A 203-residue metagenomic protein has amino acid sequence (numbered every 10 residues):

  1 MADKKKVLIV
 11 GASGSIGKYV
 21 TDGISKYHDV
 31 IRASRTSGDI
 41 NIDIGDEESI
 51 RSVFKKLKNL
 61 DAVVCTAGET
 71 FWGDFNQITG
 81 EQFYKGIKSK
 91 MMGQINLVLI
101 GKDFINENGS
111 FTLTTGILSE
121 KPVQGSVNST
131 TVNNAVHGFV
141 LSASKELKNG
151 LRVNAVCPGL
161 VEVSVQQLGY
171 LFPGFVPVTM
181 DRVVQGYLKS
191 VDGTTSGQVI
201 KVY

Functional and structural regions predicted by a protein language model:
L8-G23: N-terminal Rossmann NAD(P)H-binding glycine-rich loop of SDR-like oxidoreductase domains
S13-S15, Y27-S37: Conserved glycine-rich Rossmann-like NAD(P)H-binding loop of the short-chain dehydrogenase/reductase
A33-E48: Rossmann-fold cofactor-recognition segment
I44-L60: Conserved Rossmann-fold cofactor-binding substructure of NAD(P)-dependent oxidoreductases
V64-G73: Conserved NAD(P)H cofactor-binding loop of Rossmann-fold oxidoreductase domains
D74-F75, Q82-Y84: Substrate-binding pocket helix/loop in short-chain dehydrogenase/reductase
K85-S89, I95-N96, F104-K148, C157-L160: Catalytic loop of short-chain dehydrogenase/reductase
L151, A155, E162-V163, Y170-Y203: C-terminal helical subdomain
